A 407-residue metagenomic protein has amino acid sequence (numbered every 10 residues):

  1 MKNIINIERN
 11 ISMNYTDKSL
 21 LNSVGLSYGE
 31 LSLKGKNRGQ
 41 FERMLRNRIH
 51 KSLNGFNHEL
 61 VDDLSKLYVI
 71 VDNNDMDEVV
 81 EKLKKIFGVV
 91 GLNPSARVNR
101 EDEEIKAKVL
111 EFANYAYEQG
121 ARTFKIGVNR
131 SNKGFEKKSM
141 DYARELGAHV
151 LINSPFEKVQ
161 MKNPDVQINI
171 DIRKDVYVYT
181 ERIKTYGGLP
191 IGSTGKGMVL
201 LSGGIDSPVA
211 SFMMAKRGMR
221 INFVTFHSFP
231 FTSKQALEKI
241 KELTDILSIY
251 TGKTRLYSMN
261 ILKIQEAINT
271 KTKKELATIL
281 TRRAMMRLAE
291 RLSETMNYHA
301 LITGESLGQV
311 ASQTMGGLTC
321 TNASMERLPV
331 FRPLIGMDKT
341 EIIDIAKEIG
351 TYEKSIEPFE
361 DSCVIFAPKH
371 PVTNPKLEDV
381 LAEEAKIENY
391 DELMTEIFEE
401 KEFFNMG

Functional and structural regions predicted by a protein language model:
I4-M198, S211-T254, V372, M406-G407: RNA-binding accessory domains that recognize and position tRNA/RNA substrates
L33, I86-R97, G134, H227-R291 (+2 more regions): ATP-dependent adenylate-handling ligase core
E145-V150, G188-T194, Q265-E266, T270-D344 (+2 more regions): Active-site adenylate/phosphate-handling loop in enzymes that bind or generate adenylated species
E181, V224-F226, M259-L262, T303-G304 (+3 more regions): Generic beta-strand/beta-sheet core signal
D206: Hydrophobic/small residue at the entry helix of a nucleotide-binding pocket
G350-P358: A short alpha-helix-loop-beta-strand transition element characteristic of N-terminal alpha/beta dinucleotide-binding
E357-G407: The feature marks non-catalytic terminal segments
